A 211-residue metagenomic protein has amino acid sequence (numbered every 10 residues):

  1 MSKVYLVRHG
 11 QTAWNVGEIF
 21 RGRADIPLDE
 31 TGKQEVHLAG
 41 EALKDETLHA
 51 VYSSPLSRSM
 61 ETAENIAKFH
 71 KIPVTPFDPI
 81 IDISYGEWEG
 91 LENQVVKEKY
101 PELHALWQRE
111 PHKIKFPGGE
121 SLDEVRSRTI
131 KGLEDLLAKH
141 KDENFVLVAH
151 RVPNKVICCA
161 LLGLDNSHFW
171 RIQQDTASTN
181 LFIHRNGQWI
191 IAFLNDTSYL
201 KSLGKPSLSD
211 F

Functional and structural regions predicted by a protein language model:
S2, T47-H49, K141-F145: Short coil/turn segments at beta-strand junctions that form active-site/ligand-binding loops
Y5, T75-F77, A192: General small-molecule cofactor/ligand-binding pocket signal
Y5-T62, F69, K115-I130: Loop-to-helix element that buttresses phosphate recognition and phosphoryl-transfer chemistry
G10, R151, T197: Active-site metal-binding loops of divalent metal-dependent hydrolases
I19, P79-I80, R109-I114: Short linear capping/connector segments at secondary-structure termini
H37-H104: Phosphate-coordination/substrate-recognition cap region in phosphate-metabolizing enzymes
M60, K131-I190: Active-site-adjacent alpha-helix immediately C-terminal to a catalytic or transition-state-stabilizing loop
A192-F211: Acidic, His/Gly-rich catalytic cores of divalent-metal-dependent hydrolytic chemistry
